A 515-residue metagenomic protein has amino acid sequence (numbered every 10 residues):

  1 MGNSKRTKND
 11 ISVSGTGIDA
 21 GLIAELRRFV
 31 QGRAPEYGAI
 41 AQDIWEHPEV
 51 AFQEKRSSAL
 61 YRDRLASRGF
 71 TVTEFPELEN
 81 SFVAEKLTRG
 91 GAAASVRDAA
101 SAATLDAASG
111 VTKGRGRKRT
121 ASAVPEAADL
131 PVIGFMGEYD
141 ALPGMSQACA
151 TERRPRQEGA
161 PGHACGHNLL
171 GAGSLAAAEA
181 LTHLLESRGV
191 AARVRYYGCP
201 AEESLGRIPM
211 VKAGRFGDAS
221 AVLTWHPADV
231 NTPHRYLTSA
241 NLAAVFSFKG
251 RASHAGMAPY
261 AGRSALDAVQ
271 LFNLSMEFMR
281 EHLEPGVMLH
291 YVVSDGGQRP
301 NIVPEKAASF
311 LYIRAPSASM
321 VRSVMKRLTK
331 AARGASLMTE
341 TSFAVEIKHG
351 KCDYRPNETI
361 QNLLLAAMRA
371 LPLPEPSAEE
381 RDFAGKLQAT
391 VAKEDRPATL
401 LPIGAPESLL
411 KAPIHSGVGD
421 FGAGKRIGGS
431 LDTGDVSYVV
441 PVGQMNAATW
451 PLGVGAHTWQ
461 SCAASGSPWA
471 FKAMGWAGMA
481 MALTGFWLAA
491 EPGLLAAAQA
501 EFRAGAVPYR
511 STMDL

Functional and structural regions predicted by a protein language model:
N3-S4, I18-D19, Q270-L515: Metal-dependent amide/peptide-bond hydrolase catalytic core, centered on the "pita-bread" metallohydrolase fold
S4-D106, G110-H163, N168, A172-A192: Acidic/His- and Gly-rich active-site-bordering loop/insert found across diverse amide/peptide-bond hydrolases
A20, A24-R27, Q31-G38, A51 (+12 more regions): Electropositive phosphate-/nucleotide-binding environments in soluble metabolic enzymes
I44, F135, H167, M210 (+6 more regions): Divalent metal-coordination and catalytic microenvironments
E49-V50, R195-A201, K348-D353: Conserved short loop/turn motifs at secondary-structure junctions
T73-E74, H234-T238, A423-I427: Short Gly/Pro-enriched turn/cap motifs at secondary-structure boundaries
M136, K249, M445-A448: Non-cysteine beta-strand/loop elements that form the S-adenosyl-L-methionine
L142-M145, C149-G162, N168-L169, L181-P304 (+1 more regions): Histidine/acidic-residue-rich, glycine-tolerant segments that coordinate divalent metal ions
